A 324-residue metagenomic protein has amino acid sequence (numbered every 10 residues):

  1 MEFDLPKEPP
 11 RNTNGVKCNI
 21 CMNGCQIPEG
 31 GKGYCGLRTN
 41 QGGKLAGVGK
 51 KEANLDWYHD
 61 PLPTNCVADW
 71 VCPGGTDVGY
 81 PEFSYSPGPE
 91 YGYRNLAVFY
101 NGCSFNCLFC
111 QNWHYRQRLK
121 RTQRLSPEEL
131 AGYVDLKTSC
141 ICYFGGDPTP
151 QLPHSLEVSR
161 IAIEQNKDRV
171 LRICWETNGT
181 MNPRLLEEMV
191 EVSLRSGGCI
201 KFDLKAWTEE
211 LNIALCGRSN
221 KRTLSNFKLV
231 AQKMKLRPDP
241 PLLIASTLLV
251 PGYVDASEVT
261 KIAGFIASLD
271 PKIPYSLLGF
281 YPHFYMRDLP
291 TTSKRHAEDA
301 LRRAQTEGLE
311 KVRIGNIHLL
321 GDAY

Functional and structural regions predicted by a protein language model:
M1-K32, L236-P240, L248-Y324: Auxiliary Fe-S-binding modules of radical SAM enzymes
E2-P9, G30, Q41-A46, K137 (+2 more regions): Glycine-centered secondary-structure boundary/capping sites
V16-L37, F99-W113: Local cysteine-cluster metal-coordination motifs and their immediate loop/turn environment, predominantly Fe-S cluster
I27, G31, Q41, T64 (+9 more regions): A generic structural micro-environment signature that highlights single residues at secondary-structure boundaries
G33, L96, L243: A broad, low-specificity signal marking well-ordered, structured residues that form hydrophobic/aromatic
N40-R195: Conserved Radical SAM active-site core
R124-L289: Conserved AdoMet/S-adenosylmethionine-binding subsite of the radical SAM
